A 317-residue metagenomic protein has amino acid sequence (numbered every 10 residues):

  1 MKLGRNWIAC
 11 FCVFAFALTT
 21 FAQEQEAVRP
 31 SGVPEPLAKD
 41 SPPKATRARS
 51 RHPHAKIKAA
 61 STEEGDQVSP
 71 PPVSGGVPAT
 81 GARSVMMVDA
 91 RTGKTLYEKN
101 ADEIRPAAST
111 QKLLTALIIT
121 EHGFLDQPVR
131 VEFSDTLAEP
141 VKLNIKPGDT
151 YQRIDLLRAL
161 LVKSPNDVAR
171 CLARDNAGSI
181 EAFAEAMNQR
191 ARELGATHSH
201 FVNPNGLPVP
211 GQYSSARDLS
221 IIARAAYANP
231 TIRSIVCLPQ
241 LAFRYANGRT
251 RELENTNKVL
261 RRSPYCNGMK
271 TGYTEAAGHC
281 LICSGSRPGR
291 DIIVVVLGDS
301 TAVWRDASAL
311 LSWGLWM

Functional and structural regions predicted by a protein language model:
M1-L3: N-terminal secretory signal peptides that target proteins for export/translocation
A9-A17: Bacterial N-terminal signal peptides
T20-E24: Boundary at the C-terminal end of the N-terminal hydrophobic targeting segment
Q25-R217, I221-P230: Active-site-adjacent loops and short helices of periplasmic peptidoglycan-processing enzymes
T197, P208-M317: Domain-terminus/edge residues, biased toward the C-terminal soluble/receptor-binding domains of extracytoplasmic
